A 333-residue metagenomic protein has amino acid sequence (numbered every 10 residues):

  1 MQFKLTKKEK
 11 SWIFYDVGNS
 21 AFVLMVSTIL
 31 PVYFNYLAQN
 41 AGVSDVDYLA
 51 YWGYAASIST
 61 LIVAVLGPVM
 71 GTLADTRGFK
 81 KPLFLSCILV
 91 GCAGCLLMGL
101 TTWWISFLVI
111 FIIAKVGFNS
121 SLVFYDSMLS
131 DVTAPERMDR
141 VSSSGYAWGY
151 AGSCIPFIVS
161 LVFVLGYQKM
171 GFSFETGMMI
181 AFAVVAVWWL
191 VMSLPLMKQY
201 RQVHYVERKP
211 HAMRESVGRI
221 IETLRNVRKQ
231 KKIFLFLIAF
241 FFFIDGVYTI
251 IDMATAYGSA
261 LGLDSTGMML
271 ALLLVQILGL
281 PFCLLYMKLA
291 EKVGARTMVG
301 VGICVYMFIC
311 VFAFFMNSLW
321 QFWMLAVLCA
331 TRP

Functional and structural regions predicted by a protein language model:
M1-K10, R201-I238: Juxtamembrane intracellular "pre-TM" segments in multi-pass secondary transporters
Q2-T60, W104, K232-A271: Helix-loop boundary and gating motifs at the non-cytosolic
V65-F79, P281-A295: Helix-to-loop junctions at the C-terminal end of transmembrane segments in multipass secondary transporters
K81-L97, T297-F312: Structural signature of the two symmetry-related core transmembrane helices
G94, W104-S121, F242, W320-P333: Hydrophobic core of transmembrane alpha-helices in multi-pass small-molecule transporters, especially MFS/SLC-type
R140-V164: Glycine-rich segments within core transmembrane alpha-helices of 12-TM secondary carriers
P156-K169, A186-V206: C-terminal membrane-cytosol helix-exit motif in multi-pass small-molecule transporters
V293-P333: C-terminal transmembrane helical hairpin of 12-TM major facilitator-type secondary transporters
